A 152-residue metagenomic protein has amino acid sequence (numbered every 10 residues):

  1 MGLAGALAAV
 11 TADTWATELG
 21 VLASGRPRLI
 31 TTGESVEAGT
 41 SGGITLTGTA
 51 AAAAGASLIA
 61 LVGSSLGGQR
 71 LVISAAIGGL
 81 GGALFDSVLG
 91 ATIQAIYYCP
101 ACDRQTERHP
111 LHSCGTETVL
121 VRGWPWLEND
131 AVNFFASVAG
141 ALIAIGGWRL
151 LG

Functional and structural regions predicted by a protein language model:
M1-G152: Hydrophobic alpha-helical transmembrane segments
